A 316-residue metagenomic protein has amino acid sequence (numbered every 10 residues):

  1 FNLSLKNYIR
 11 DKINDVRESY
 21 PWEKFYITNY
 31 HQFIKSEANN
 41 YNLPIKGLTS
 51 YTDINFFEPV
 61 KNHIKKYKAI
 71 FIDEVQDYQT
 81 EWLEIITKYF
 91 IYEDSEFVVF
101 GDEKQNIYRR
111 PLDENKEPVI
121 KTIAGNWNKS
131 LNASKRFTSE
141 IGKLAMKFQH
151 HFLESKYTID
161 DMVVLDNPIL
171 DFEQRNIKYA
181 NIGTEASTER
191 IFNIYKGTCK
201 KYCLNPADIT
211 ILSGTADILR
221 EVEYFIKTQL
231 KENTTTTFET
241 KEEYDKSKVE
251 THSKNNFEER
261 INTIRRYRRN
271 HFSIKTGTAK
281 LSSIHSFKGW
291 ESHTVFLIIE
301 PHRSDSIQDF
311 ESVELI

Functional and structural regions predicted by a protein language model:
F1-I13, T28-Q32: Conserved Walker A/P-loop ATP-binding site and its immediately adjacent core in helicase/helicase-like ATPase domains
F1-N2, Q79, T215: Helix N-cap/beta->alpha junction signal
L5, F137, I141-G142, G183-I191: Phosphate/oxyanion-binding active-site loops and adjacent basic polyanion-contact surfaces
E18-Y26, A124-W127, F172-N176, I274-T278: A short helix-to-beta-strand connector/capping loop
E23-N115, G289: Conserved helicase NTPase motor core
I85-E173: Conserved RecA-like helicase ATPase core segment that couples NTP binding/hydrolysis to strand translocation
K116-K143, F148-H150, K196-E314: Core RecA-like ATPase module of SF1/SF2 helicases and allied nucleic-acid translocases
N126-S130, S155-N193, L204-S213: Inter-lobe coupling/hinge region of RecA-like P-loop helicase motors
